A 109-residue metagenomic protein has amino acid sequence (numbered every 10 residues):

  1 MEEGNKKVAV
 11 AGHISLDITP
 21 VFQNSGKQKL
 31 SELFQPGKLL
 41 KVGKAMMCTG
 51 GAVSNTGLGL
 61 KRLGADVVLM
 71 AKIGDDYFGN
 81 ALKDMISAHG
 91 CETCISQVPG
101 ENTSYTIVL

Functional and structural regions predicted by a protein language model:
E2-M70, N80: Glycine-rich phosphate/adenosyl-contacting loop at the front of the ribokinase-like
G4, L63, H89, E101-S104: Short, basic and Ser/Thr-rich N-terminal targeting/leader segments
H13, A71-D75, V98: Cofactor-binding loop segments of dinucleotide-utilizing enzymes, especially the Rossmann-like FAD- and NAD(P)+-binding
Y77-S87: Glycine-rich anion/phosphate-binding loops
M85-E101: A glycine-rich helix N-cap at a beta->alpha junction
Y105-L109: Short beta-strand scaffold segments in enzyme catalytic cores
